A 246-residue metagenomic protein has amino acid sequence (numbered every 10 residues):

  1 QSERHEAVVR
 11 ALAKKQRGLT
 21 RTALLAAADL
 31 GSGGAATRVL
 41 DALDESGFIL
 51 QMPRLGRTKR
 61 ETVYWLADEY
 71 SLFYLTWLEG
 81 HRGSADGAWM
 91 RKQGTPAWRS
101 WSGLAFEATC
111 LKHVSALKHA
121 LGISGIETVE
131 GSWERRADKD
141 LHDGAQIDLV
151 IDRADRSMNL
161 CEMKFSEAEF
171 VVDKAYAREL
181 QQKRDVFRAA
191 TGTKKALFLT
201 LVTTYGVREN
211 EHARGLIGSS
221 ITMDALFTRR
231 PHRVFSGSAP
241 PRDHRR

Functional and structural regions predicted by a protein language model:
Q1-L75: Interdomain hinge/linker elements that couple catalytic modules in large macromolecular machines
R54-R246: A cross-kingdom feature that marks ATP-driven nucleic-acid transaction machinery
